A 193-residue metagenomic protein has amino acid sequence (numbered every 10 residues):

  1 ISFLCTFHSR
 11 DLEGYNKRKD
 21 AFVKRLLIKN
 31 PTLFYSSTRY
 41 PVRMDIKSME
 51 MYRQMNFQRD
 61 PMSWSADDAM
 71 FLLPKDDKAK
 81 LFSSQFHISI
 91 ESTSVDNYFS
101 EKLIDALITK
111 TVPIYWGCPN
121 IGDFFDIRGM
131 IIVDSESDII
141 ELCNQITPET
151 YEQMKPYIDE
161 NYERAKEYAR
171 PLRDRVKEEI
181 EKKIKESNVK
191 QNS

Functional and structural regions predicted by a protein language model:
I1-G129, N161-N188: Nucleotide-sugar donor-binding catalytic core of glycosyltransferases
K78, I139, I158: Catalytic phosphate/metal-binding cores of nucleic-acid and nucleotide-processing enzymes, i.e., regions that mediate
L103, E136-I139, Y151: Residues at or immediately preceding the N-termini of alpha-helices
F124-F125, I140-I146: Short, charged, surface-exposed secondary-structure boundary motifs
I131-E136, P148: Conserved acidic donor-binding segment of nucleotide-sugar-dependent glycosyltransferases
N144-N161: Conserved donor-nucleotide binding/catalytic region of nucleotide-linked donor-dependent transferases
